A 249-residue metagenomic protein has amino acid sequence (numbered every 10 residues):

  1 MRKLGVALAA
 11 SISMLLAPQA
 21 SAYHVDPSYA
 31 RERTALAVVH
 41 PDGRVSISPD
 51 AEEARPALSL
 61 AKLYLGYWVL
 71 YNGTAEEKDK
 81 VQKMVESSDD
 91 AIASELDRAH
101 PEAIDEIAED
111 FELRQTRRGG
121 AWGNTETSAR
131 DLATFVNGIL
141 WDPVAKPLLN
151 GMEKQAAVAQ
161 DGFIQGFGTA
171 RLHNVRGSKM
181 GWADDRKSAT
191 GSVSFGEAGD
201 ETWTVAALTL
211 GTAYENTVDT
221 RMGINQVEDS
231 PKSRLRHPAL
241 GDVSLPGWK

Functional and structural regions predicted by a protein language model:
M1-A22: Secretory targeting and sorting signals
S11, R55, A121: Generic anion/oxyanion-binding catalytic loop in active/binding sites
Y23-L36, P41-S46, H100-K249: Penicillin-recognizing serine hydrolase domain
D42-P49, L63-V69, S87-D89: Acidic/histidine-rich, surface-exposed loop or edge segments in extracytoplasmic proteins
D50-A54, G191: N-terminal post-signal-peptidase region of extra-cytosolic proteins
A54-A75, M84: Active-site SXXK
G73-A121: Conserved catalytic neighborhood of penicillin-recognizing serine enzymes
